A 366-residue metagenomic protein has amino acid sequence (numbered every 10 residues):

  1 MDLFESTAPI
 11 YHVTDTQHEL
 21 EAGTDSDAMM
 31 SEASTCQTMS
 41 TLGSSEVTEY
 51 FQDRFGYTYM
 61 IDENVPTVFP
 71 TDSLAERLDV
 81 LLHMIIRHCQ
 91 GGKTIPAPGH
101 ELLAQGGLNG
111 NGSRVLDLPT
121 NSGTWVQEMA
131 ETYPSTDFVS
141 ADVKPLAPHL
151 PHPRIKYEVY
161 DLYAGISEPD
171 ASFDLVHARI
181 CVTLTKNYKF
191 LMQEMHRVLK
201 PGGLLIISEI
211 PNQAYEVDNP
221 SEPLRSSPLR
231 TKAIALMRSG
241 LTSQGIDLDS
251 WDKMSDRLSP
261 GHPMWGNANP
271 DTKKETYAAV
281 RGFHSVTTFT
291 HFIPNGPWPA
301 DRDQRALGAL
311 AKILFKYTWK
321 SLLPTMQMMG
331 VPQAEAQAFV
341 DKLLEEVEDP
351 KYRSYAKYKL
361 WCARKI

Functional and structural regions predicted by a protein language model:
D2-A171, I210-K232, S239-T242, F289-P294 (+1 more regions): N-terminal charged/capping segments associated with class I S-adenosyl-L-methionine
P134, K200, P263: Short conserved AdoMet
Y163, F173-K189: A short SAM/SAH-binding and catalytic strip from SAM-dependent methyltransferases
K189-L204: A short glycine-rich, Lys/Arg-flanked "PGG" loop and its adjoining helix->strand segment in the class I
R225, M237-M254: Acceptor-substrate binding/catalytic loop of class I
I246-G266, K274-A278: Short alpha-helix
G266-G296: Short acidic alpha-helical/loop segments enriched in Asp/Glu that coordinate divalent cations
